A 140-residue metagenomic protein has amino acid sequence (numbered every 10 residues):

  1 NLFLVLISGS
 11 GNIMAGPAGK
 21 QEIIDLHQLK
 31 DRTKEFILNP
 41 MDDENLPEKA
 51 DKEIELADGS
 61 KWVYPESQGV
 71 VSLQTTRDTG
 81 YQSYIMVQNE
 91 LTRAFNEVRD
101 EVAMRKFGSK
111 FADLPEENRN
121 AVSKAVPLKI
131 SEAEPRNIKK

Functional and structural regions predicted by a protein language model:
N1-K140: Long, low-hydrophobicity, acidic/polar, solvent-exposed interaction domains
